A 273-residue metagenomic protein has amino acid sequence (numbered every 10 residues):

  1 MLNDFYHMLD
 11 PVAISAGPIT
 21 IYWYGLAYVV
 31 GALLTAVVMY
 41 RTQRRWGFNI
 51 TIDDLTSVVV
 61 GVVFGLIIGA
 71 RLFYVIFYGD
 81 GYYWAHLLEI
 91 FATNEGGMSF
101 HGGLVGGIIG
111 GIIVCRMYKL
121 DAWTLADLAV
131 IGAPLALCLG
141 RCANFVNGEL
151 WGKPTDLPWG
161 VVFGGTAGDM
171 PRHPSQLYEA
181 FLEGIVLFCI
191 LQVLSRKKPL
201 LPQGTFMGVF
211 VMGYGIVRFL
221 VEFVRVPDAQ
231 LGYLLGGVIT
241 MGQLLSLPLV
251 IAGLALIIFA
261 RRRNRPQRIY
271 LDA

Functional and structural regions predicted by a protein language model:
M1-A273: Hydrophobic, membrane-interfacing alpha helices
